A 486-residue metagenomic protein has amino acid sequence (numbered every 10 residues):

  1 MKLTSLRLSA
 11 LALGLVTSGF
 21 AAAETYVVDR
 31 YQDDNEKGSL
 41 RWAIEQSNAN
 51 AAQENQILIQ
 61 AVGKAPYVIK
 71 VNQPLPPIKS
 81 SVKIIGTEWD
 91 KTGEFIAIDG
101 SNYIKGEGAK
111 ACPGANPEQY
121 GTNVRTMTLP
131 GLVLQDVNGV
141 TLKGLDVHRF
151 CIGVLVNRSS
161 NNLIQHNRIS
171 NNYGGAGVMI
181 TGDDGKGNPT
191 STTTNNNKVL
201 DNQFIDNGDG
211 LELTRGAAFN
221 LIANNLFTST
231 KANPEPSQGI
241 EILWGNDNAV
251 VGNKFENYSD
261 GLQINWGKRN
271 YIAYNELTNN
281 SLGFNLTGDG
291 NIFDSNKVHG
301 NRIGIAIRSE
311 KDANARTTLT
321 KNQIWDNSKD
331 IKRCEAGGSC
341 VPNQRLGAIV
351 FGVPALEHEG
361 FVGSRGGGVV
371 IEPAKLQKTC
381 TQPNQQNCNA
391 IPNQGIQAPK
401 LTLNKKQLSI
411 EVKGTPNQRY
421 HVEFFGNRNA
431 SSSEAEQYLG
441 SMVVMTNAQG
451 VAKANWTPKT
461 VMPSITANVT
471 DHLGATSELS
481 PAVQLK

Functional and structural regions predicted by a protein language model:
A22-G153, R158-S160, H299-G300, T317-K405 (+3 more regions): N-terminal, post-signal-peptide segments of secreted/periplasmic proteins
A52, K79-S80, D136-V137, L142 (+14 more regions): Parallel beta-helix/beta-solenoid
N55, Y67, Q73, S80-V82 (+17 more regions): The right-handed parallel beta-helix/beta-solenoid scaffold, focusing on the short coil/turn and N-cap positions
D99-E235, I240: Right-handed parallel beta-helix
C151-V156, Y173-I180, D206-R215, K231-L243 (+4 more regions): Short glycine/acidic-rich loop motifs that flank beta-strands on beta-rich extracellular proteins
G474-K486: Edge beta-strands of extracellular beta-sandwich domains
